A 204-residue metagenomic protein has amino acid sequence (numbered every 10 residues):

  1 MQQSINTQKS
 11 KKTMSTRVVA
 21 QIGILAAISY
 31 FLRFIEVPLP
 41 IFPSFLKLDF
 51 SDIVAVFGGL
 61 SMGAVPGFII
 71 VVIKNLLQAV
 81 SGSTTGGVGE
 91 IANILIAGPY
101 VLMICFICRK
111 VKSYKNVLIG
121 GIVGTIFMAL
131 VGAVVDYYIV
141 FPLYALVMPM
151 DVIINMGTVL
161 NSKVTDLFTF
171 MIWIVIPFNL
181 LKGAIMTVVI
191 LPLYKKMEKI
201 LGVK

Functional and structural regions predicted by a protein language model:
M1-K204: Loop-helix junctions at membrane interfaces
